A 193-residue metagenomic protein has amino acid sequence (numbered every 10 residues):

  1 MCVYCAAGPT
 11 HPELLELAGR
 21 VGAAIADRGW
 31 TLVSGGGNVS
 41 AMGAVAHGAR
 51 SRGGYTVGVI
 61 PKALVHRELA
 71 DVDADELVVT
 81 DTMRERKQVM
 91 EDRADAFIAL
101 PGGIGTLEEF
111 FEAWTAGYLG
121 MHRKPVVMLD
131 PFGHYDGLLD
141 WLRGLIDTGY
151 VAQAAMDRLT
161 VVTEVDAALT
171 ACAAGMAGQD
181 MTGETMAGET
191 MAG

Functional and structural regions predicted by a protein language model:
M1-Y55: Glycine-rich beta-alpha loop segments
A6-P9, N38, K62-L64, G102-T106: Short glycine-rich anion-binding loops that position phosphate/pyrophosphate groups of nucleotides and phosphorylated
S34-M83: Glycine-rich, small/polar surface segments that engage phosphate groups of diverse ligands
S40-H47, H134-I146: Glycine-rich, charge-decorated loop segments at or immediately adjacent to ligand/cofactor-binding or catalytic sites
I60, L100, L107, W114-D140 (+1 more regions): Short, acidic/small-residue loops that bind anionic groups at enzyme active sites
V78-G117: Internal catalytic-core helix/loop-beta-alpha segment that presents or stabilizes conserved functional determinants
D92-A96, D147-G193: A charged, well-structured terminal subsegment
